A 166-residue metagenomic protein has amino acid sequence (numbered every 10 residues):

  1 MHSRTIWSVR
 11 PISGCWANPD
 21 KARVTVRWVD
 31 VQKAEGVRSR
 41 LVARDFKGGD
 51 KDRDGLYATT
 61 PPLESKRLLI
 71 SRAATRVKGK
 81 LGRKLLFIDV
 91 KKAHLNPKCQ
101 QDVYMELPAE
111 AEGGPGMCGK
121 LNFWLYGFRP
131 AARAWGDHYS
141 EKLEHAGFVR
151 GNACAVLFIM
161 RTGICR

Functional and structural regions predicted by a protein language model:
M1-E141, H145-N152: Chromodomain-type histone methyl-lysine reader module
R161-R166: Short, intrinsically disordered, charge-balanced linker/junction segments flanking boundaries in proteins
